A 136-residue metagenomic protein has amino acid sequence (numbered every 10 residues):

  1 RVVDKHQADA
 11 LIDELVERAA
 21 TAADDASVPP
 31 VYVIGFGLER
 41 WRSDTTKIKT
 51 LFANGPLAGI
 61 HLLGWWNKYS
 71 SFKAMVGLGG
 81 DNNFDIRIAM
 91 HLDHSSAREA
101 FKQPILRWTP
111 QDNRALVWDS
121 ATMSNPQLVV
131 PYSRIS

Functional and structural regions predicted by a protein language model:
R1-I88, L92-S96, S136: P-loop NTPase catalytic phosphate-binding loop
I86-I88, R107-S136: Conserved P-loop NTPase motor module
A100-W108: Short, surface-exposed amphipathic charged segments that create phosphate/polyanion-binding patches used for binding
